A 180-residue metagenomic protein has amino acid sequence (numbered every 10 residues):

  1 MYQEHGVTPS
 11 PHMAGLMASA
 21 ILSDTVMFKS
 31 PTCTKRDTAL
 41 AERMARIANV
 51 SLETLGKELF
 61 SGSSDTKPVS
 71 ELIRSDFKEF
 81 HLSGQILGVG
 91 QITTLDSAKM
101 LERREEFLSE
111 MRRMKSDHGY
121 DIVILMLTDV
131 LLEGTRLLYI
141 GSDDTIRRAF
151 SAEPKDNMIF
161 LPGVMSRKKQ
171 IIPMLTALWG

Functional and structural regions predicted by a protein language model:
M1-L40: Short alpha-helices
L40-G180: C-terminal accessory domains and tails appended to enzymatic cores
